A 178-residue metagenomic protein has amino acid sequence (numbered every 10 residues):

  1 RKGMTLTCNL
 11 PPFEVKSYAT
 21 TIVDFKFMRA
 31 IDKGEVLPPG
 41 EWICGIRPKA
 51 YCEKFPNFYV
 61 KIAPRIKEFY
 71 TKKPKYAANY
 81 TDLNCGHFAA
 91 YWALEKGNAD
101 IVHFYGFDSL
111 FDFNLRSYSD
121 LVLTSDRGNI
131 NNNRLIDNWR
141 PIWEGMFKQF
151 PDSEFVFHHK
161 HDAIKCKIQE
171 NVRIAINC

Functional and structural regions predicted by a protein language model:
R1-C178: Metal-ion/cofactor- or nucleotide/acyl-coenzyme-handling active-site neighborhoods
